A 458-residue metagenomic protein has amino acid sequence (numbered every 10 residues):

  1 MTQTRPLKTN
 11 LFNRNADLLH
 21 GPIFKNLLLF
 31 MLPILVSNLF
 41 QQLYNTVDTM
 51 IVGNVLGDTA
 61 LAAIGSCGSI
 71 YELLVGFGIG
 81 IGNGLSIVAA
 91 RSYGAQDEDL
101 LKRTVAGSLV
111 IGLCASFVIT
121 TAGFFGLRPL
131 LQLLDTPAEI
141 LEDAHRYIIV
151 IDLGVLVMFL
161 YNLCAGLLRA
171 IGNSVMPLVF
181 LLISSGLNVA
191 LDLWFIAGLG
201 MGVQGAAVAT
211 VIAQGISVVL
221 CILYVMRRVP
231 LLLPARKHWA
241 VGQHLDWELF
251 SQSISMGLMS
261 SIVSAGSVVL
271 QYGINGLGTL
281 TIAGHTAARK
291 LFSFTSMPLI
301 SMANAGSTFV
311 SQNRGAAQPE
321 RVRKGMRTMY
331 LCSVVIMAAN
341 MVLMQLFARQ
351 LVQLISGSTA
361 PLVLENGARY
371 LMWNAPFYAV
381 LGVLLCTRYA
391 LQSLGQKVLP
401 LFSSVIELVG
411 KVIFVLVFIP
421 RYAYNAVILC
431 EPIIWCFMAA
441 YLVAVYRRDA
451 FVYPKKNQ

Functional and structural regions predicted by a protein language model:
M1-M31, A89-L156, G198-I254, V310-F377 (+1 more regions): Short alpha-helical transmembrane segments in multi-pass integral membrane proteins
H20, F24-L43, V47, I70-F77 (+7 more regions): Residue-level signal for short hydrophobic patches within transmembrane helices of multi-pass membrane transporters
L29-D48, V150, Y161, S184 (+4 more regions): Transmembrane helical elements of multi-pass membrane transporters/channels
L39, L43-A62, L131-A138, W194-M201 (+5 more regions): Helix-terminus/linker motif at the lipid-water interface of multi-pass membrane proteins
D58-S69, A144, I148, A207 (+2 more regions): Small-residue hotspots at the loop-to-helix junctions and early N-terminal turns of transmembrane alpha-helices
L61-T121, M158-P177, H285-A348, L381-G395 (+1 more regions): Small-residue-rich hydrophobic transmembrane alpha-helices
G82, I151-R169, P177-S185, A206-C221 (+4 more regions): Short runs within selected transmembrane alpha-helices of multi-pass transporters and secretion channels
G123, G166, D192, C221-V225 (+6 more regions): Structural signal for membrane-spanning alpha-helices in multi-pass inner-membrane proteins, emphasizing helix cores
